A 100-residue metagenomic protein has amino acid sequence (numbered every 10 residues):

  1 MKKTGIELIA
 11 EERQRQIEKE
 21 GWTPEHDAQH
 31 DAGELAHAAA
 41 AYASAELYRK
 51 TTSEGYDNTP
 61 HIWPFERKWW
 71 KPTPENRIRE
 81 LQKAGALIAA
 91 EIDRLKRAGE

Functional and structural regions predicted by a protein language model:
M1-E100: Intrinsically disordered, low-complexity regulatory regions that flank transcription factor DNA-binding cores
